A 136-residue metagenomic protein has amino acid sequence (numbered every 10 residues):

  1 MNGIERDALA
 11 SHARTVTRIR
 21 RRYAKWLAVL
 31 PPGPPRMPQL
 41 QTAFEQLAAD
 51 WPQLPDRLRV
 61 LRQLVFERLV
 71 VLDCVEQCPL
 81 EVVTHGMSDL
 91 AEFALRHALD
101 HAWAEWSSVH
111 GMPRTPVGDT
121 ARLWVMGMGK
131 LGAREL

Functional and structural regions predicted by a protein language model:
M1-L136: Non-catalytic regulatory/linker segments of enzymes
